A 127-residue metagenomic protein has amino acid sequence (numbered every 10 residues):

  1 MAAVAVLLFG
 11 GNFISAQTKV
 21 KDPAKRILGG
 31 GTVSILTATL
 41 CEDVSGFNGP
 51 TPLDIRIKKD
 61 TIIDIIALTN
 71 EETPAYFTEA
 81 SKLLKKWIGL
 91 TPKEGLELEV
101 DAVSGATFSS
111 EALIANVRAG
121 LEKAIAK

Functional and structural regions predicted by a protein language model:
A2-F9: Bacterial N-terminal signal peptides
F9-K19: Bacterial Sec-dependent signal peptides at the C-terminal "C-region" and cleavage site
Q17-I27: Cleaved targeting-peptide boundary
I27-K127: Active-site- and interface-proximal helix/loop "cap" or "latch" segments in soluble metabolic and energy-transducing
